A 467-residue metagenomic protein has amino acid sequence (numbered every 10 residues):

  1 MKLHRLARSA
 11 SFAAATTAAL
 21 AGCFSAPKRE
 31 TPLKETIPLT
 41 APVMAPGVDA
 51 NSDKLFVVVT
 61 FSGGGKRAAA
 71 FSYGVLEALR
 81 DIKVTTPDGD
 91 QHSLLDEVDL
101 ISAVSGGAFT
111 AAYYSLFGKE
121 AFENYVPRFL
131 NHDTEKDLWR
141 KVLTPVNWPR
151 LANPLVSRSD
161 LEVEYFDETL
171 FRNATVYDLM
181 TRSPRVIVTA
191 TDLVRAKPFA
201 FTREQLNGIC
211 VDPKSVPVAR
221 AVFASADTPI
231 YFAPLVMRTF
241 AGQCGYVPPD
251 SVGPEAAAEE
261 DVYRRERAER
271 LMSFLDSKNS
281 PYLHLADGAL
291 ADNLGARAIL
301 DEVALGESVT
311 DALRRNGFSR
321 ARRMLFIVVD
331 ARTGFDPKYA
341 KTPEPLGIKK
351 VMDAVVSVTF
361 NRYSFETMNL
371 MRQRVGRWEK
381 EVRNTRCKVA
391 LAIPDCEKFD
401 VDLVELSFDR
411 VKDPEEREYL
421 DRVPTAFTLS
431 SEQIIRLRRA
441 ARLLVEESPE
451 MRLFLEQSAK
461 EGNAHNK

Functional and structural regions predicted by a protein language model:
K2-R8, G22-K467: Catalytic domains of lipid- and phosphate-ester/thioester hydrolases
S11-A21: Bacterial N-terminal signal peptides
